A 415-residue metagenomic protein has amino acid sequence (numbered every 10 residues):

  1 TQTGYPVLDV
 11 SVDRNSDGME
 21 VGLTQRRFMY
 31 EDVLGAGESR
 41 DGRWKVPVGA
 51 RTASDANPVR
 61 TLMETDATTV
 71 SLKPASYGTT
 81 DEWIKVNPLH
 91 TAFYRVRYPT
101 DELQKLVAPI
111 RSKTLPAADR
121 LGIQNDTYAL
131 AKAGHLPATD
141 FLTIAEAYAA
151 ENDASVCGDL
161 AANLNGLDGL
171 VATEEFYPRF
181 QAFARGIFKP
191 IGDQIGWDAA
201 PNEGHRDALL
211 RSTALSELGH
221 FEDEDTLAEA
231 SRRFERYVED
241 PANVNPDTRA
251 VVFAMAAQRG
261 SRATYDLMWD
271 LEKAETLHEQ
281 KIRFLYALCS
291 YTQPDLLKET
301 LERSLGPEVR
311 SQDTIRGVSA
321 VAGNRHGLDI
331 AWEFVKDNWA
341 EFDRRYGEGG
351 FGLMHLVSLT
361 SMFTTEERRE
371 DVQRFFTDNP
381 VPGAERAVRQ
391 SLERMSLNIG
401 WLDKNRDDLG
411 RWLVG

Functional and structural regions predicted by a protein language model:
T1-T3: Catalytic cores of secreted or luminal carbohydrate-active enzymes
P6, F28-Y30: Flexible, glycine/threonine-enriched loop-and-boundary segments that flank and lead into catalytic domains of large
L8-V10, V48-A50: Broad, structure-driven detector of short, well-ordered beta-strand segments within folded domains
D13-T24, E31-D32, E38-R40, R51-L62 (+1 more regions): Long, ordered, helix-rich scaffold segments
K45: Anion-recognition interface
T65: Conserved, charge-rich beta-strand/loop surface module that forms ligand/interface-binding patches within domains
